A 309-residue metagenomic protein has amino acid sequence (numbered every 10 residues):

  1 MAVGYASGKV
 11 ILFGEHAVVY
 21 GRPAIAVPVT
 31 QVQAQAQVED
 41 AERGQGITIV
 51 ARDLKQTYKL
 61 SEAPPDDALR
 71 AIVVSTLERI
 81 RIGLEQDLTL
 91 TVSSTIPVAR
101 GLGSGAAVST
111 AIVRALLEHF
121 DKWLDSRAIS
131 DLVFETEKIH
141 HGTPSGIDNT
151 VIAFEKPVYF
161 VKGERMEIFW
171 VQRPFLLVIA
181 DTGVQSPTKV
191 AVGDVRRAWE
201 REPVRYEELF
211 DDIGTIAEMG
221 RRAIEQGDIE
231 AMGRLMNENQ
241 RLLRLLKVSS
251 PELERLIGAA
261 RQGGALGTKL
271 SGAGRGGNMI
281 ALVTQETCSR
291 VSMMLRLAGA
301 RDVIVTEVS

Functional and structural regions predicted by a protein language model:
A2-S7, I11-F13, A17-V19, A26 (+5 more regions): C-terminal nucleotide
T30: Gly/Ser-rich catalytic/binding loops embedded in alpha/beta enzyme cores
L77-V98, L132: Glycine- and acidic-rich phosphate- and metal-coordinating loops
L102-K122: DPxDG-like acidic metal-binding loop motif
R127-A128: Short hydrophobic alpha-helices at membrane interfaces in multi-pass membrane enzymes
G276: Glycine-rich phosphate-binding loops that contact phosphosugars or nucleotide phosphates
